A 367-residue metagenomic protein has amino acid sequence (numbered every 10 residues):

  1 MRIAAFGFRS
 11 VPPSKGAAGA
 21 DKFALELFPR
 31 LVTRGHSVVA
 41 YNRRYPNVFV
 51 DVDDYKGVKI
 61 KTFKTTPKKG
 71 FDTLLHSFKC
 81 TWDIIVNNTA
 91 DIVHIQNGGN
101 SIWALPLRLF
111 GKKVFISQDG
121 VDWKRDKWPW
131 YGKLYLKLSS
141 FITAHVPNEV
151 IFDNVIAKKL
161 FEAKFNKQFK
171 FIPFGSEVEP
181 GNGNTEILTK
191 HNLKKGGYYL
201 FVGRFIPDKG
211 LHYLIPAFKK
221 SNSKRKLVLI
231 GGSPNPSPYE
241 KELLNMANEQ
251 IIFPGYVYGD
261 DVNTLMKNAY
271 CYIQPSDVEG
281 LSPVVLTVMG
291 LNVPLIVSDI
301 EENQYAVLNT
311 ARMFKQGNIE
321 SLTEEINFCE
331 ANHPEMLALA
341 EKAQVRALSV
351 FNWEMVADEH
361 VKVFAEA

Functional and structural regions predicted by a protein language model:
K22, F201, I206-K220: A conserved mid-protein helix/loop that constitutes part of the nucleotide-sugar donor-binding site
R34, P334-F364: A charged, aromatic-enriched C-terminal amphipathic alpha-helix characteristic of glycosyltransferases across folds
L74-V86, A90-D119, W123: An aromatic- and histidine-rich active-site surface loop
W82, L109, K133-V150: Membrane-proximal helix-turn-helix segments that form the acceptor-binding/catalytic region of lipid-linked
E240-N263: Nucleotide-activated donor-binding/catalytic signature segment of Leloir-type glycosyltransferases, i.e., the conserved
C271, P294-V297: Short hydrophobic beta-strand element within catalytic cores of glycosyltransferases and related nucleotide-activated
D277: Aromatic "clamp/platform" in nucleotide-sugar-dependent glycosyltransferases that forms part of the donor/acceptor
R312-E320, F328-P334: Conserved acidic donor-binding segment of nucleotide-sugar-dependent glycosyltransferases
